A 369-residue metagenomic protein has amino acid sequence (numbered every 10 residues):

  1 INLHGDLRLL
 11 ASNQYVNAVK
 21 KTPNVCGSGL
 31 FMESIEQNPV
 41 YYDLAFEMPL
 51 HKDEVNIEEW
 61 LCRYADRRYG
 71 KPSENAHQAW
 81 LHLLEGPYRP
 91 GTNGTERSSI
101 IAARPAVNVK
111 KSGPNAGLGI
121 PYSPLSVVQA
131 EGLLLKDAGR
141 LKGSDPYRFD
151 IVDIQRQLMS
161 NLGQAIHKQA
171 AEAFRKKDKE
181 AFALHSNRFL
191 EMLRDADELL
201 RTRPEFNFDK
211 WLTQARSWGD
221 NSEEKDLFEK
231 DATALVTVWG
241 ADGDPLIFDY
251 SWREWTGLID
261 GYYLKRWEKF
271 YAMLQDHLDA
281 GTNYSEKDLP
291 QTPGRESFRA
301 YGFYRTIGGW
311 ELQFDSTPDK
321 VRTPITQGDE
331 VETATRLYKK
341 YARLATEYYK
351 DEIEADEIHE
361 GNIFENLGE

Functional and structural regions predicted by a protein language model:
I1-G368: Substrate-binding groove of N-acetylhexosamine-processing glycoside hydrolases
